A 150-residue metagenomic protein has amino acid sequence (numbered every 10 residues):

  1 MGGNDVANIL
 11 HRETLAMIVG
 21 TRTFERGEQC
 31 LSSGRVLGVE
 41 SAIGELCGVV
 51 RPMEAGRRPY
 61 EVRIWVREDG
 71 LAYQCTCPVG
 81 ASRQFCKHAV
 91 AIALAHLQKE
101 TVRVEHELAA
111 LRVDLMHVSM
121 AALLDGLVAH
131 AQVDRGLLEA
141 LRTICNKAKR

Functional and structural regions predicted by a protein language model:
M1-R150: Long, low-complexity, compositionally biased intrinsically disordered regions
